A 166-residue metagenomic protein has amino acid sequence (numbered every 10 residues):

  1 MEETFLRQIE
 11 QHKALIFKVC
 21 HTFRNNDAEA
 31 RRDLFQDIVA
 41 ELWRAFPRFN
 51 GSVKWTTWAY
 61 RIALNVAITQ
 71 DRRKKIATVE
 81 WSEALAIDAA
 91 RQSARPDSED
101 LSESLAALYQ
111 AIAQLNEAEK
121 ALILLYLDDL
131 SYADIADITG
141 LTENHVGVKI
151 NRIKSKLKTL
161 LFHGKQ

Functional and structural regions predicted by a protein language model:
M1-T22, E29-R32, W43: A short, charge-rich alpha-helical start-of-domain segment used by transcription regulators
R24-N26, V39-K54, R73-K74: Sigma70-family region 2
D33-A40, R44, V53-N65: Structural recognition of an alpha-helix C-terminal capping motif at a helix-to-coil junction
R48, R61-W81, L101: Arg/Lys-rich amphipathic alpha helix in sigma70-family domain 2
I68, T139-G164: DNA-recognition helix of helix-turn-helix
A86-A113: Acidic, proline/glycine-rich intrinsically disordered inter-domain spacer in sigma factors
A113, E117, D128-H145: Helix-turn-helix DNA-binding module
L122-I123: A short pre-motif secondary-structure segment
